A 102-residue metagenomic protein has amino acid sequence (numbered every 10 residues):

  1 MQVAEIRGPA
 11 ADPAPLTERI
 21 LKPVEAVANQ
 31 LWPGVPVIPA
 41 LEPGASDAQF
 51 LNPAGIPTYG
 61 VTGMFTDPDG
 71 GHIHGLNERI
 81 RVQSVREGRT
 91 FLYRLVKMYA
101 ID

Functional and structural regions predicted by a protein language model:
M1-R89, K97-D102: Metal-dependent amide/peptide-bond hydrolase catalytic core, centered on the "pita-bread" metallohydrolase fold
L92: Extracytoplasmic
